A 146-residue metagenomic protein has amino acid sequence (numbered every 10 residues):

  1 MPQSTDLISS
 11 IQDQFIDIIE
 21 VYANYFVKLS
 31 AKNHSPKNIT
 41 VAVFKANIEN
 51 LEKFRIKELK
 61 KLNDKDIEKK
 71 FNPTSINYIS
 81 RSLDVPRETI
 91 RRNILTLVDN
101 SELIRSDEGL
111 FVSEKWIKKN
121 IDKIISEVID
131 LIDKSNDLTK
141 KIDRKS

Functional and structural regions predicted by a protein language model:
M1-N38: N-terminal leader segment of winged-helix/HTH proteins
A31-P36, A46-K60: Short helix-coil-helix linker/hinge
V43-N47, I67: Short helix-to-turn junction characteristic of helix-turn-helix DNA-binding domains, especially the helix
E58-L62, S75, E108-D130: Short, cationic-aromatic polyanion-contact patches
K65-I67, F71-R81: A short alpha-helical element within helix-turn-helix/winged-helix DNA-binding domains across DNA-binding proteins
D84-D99: Short amphipathic alpha-helical interaction segments
V98-G109: A short, conserved structural fragment
S126-S146: Amphipathic alpha-helical dimerization/coiled-coil segments that flank or bridge DNA-binding/regulatory modules
